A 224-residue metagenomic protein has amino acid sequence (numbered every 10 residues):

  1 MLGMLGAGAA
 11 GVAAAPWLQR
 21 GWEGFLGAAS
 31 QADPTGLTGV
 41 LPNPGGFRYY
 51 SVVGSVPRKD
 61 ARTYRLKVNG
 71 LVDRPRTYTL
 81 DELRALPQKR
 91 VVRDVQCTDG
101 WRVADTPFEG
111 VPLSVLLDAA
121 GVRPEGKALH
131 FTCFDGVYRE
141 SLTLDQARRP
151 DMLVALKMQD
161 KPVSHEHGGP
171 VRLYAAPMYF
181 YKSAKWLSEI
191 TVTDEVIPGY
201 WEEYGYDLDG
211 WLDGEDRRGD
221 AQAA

Functional and structural regions predicted by a protein language model:
M1-R20: N-terminal export signals
P16-A224: Structured, non-membrane catalytic/scaffold regions adjacent to prosthetic-group chemistry
